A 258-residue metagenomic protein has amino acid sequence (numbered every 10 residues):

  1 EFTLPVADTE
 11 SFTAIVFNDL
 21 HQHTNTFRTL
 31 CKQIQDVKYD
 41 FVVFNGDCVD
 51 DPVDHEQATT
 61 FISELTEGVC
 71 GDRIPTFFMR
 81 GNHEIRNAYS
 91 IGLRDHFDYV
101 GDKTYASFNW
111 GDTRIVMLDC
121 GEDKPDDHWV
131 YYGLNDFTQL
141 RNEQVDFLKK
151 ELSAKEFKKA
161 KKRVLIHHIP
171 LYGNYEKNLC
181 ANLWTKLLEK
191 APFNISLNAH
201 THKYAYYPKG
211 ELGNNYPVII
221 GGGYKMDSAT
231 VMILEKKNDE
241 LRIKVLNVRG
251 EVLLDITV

Functional and structural regions predicted by a protein language model:
E1, E56-S153, L183-I195, A205-Y224 (+1 more regions): Extended active-site neighborhood of metal-dependent phosphoesterases/phosphodiesterases
E1-V16, K32-D36, D239-V258: Acidic, histidine-bearing metal-coordination/catalytic regions of metal-dependent phosphoesterases
T13-R28, D50-V53, K124-L140: Acidic/histidine-rich helix-loop elements that form or flank divalent-metal/phosphate-binding sites at the catalytic
D19, G46-D47, G81-N82, H168 (+1 more regions): Active-site glycine-centered loops adjacent to acidic/histidine catalytic or metal-binding residues that shape
I34-P52: Active-site metal-binding motif and surrounding structural segment of the metallo-beta-lactamase
V49, L152-N174: Short acidic, glycine-rich surface-loop motifs adjacent to enzyme active sites
L165-L171, N194-Y204: Histidine-centered catalytic micro-motifs
